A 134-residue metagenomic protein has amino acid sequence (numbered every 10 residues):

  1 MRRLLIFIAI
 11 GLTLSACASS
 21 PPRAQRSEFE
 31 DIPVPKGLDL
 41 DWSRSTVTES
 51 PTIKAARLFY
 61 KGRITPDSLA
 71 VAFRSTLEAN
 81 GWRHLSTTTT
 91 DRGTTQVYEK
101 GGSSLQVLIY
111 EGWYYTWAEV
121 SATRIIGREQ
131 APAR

Functional and structural regions predicted by a protein language model:
M1-L4: Positively charged n-region of N-terminal signal peptides that target proteins for export
L14-A16: C-terminal motif of bacterial Sec signal peptides marking the signal peptidase cleavage site
A18-R134: An acidic-aromatic pocket/loop used at catalytic or ligand-binding sites
